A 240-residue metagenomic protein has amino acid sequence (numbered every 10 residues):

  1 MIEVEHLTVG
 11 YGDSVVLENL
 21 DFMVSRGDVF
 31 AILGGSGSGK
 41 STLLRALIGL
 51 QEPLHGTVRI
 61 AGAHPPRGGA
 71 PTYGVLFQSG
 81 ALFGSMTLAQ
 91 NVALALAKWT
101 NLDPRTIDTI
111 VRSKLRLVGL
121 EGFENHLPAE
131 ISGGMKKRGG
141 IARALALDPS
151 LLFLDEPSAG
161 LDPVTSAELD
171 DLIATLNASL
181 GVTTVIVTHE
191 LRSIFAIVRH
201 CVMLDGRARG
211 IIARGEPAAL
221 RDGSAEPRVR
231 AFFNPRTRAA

Functional and structural regions predicted by a protein language model:
L33-G35: The feature captures the beta-strand-to-loop junction immediately N-terminal to the Walker
I48: Helix-to-loop junction immediately C-terminal to a conserved catalytic motif
G56-R67: Conserved ABC transporter NBD signature motif
P104-F123: Conserved ABC ATPase "signature" region
L127-I131, M135: Conserved ABC ATPase signature
A146-S150: A short, proline-enriched helix->beta-strand linker immediately N-terminal to the Walker B motif in ABC-type P-loop
L152-D155: Catalytic Walker B motif of ABC-type/P-loop ATPase nucleotide-binding domains
